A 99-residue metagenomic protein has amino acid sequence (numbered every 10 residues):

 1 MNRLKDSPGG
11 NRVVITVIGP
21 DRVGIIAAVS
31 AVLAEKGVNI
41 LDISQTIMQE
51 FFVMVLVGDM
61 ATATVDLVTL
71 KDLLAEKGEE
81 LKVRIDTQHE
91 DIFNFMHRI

Functional and structural regions predicted by a protein language model:
M1-I99: A conserved regulatory-domain signal marking ACT and ACT-like small-molecule sensing domains and adjacent regulatory
